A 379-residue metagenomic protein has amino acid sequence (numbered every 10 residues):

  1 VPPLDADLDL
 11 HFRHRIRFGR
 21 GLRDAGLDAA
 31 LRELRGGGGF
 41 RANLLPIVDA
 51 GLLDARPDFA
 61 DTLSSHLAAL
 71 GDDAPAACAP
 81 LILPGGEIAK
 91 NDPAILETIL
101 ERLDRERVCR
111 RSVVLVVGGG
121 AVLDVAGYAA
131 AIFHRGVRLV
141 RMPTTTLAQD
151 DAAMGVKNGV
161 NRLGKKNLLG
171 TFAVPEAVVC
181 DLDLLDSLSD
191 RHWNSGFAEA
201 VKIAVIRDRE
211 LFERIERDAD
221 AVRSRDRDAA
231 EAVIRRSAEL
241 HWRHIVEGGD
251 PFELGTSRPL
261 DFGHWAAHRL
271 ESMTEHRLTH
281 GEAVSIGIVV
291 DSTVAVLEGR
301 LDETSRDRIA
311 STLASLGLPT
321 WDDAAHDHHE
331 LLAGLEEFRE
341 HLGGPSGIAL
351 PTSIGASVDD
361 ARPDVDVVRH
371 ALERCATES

Functional and structural regions predicted by a protein language model:
V1-S112: ATP/NTP phosphate-donor binding region
P2-D9, V48, A198-V201, R300-S379: C-terminal charged capping/lid subdomain of soluble metabolic enzymes
R17, G127-A221: A glycine/threonine-rich phosphate-anchoring loop and its flanking beta-alpha core in nucleotide/phosphate-binding
G19, P46, P143, D181 (+3 more regions): Residue-level signal for inorganic ion chemistry
I47-D49, V117, M142: Short hydrophobic segments within beta-strands
P84-G86, V117-G119, G249, F262-G263: Glycine-rich beta-strand-to-loop/alpha-helix junction loops that act as flexible
E106-V140: Active-site and donor-binding regions of nucleotide-sugar-utilizing enzymes
R214-H329: Active-site segments that bind and position negatively charged phosphate/pyrophosphate groups
